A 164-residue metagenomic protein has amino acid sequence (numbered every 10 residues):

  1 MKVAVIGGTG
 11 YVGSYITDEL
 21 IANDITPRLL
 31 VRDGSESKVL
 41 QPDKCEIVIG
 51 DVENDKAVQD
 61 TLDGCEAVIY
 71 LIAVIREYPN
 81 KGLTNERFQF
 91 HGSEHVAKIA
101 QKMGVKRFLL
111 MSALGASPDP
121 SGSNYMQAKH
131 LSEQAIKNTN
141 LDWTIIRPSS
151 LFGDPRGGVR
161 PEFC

Functional and structural regions predicted by a protein language model:
V3-I25: N-terminal Rossmann NAD(P)H-binding glycine-rich loop of SDR-like oxidoreductase domains
I6, L30, V68-I72, F108-L114 (+1 more regions): SDR active-site strand-loop-helix element
Y15-E19, P79, I99, A135: Rossmann-fold NAD(P)-dependent oxidoreductase module
I25-D33: Conserved glycine-rich Rossmann-like NAD(P)H-binding loop of the short-chain dehydrogenase/reductase
S35-M103, L114-S121: NAD(P)H-binding glycine-rich loop region in Rossmannoid oxidoreductase-like domains and their noncatalytic homologs
E86-F90, G122-H130, R160-P161: Short-chain dehydrogenase/reductase
K102-R107, N140-L141: A short helix->loop->beta-strand "cap" motif at the edges of active sites that frequently abuts
S112, Q134-G157: Conserved beta-loop-beta element that borders a ligand/cofactor-binding pocket
